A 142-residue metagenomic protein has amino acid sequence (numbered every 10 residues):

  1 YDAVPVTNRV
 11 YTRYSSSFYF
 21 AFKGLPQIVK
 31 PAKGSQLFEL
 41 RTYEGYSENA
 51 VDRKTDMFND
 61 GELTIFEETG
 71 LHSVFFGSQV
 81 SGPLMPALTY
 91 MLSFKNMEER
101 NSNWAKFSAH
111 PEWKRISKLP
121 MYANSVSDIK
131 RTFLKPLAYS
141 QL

Functional and structural regions predicted by a protein language model:
Y1-W113, Y122-L142: Short S/T/G/P-rich N-terminal loop/turn motif that feeds into the first structured element of a domain
I116-K118: A short, aromatic/hydrophobic, helix- or strand-capping loop or linear motif that either lines the entrance/gate
